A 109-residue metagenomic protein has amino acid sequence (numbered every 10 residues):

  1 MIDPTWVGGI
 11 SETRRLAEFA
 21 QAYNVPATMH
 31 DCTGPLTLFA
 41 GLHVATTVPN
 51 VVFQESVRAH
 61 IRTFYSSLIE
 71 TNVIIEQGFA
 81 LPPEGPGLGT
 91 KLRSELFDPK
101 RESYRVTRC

Functional and structural regions predicted by a protein language model:
M1-F79, P83-G85: Shared catalytic-loop signature of beta/alpha-barrel
I69-C109: C-terminal extensions of enzymes
